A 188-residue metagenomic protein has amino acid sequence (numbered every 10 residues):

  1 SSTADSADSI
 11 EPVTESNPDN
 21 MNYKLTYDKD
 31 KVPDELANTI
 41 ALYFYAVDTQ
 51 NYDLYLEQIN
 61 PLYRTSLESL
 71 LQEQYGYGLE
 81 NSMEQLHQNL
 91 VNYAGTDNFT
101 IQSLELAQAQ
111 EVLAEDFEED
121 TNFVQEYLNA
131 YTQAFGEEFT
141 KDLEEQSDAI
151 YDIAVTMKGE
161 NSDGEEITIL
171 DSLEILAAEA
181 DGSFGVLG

Functional and structural regions predicted by a protein language model:
S1-S2, S6-S9, S16, S66-S69 (+6 more regions): Generic serine detector
T3-T49, E57, P61-S69, E73 (+1 more regions): Short, low-complexity N-terminal intrinsically disordered segments enriched in polar/charged residues
N17-Y23, L56-T140: Short solvent-exposed beta->alpha transition segments
Y55-L56, L187: Short, hydrophobic secondary-structure boundary micro-motifs
Q102-G188: Exposed beta-sheet edge and beta->alpha loop/turn motif
